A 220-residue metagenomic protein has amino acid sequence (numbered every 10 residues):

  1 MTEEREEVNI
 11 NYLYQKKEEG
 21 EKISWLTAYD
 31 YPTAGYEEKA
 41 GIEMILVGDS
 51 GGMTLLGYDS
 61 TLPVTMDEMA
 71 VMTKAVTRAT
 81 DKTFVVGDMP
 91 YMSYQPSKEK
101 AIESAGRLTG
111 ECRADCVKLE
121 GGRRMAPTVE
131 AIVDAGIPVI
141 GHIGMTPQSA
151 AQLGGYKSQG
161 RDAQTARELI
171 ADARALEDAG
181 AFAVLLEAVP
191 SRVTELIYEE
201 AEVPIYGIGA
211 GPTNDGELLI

Functional and structural regions predicted by a protein language model:
T2-I220: Alpha/beta enzyme core
